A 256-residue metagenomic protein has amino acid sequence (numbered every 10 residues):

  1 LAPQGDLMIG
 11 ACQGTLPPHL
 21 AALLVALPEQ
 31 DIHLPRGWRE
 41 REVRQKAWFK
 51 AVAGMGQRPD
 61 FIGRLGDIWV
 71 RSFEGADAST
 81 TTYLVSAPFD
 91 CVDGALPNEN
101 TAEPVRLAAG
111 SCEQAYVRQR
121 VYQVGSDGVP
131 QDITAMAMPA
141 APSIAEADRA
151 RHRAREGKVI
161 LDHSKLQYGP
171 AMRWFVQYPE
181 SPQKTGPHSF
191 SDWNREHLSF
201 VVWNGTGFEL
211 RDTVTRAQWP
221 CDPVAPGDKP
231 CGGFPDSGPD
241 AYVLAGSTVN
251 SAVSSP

Functional and structural regions predicted by a protein language model:
L1-A78: Terminal domain-start segments
A11-Q13, D90-V92, S111-E113, P220-D222 (+1 more regions): Sequence contexts marking disulfide-bonded cysteines in secreted/extracellular proteins
L65, A108-A109, A115-Q119, E156-V159 (+1 more regions): Short, surface-exposed coil-to-beta transition loops
D77-P88, L96-A109, L166-V176: Acidic/hydrophobic-patterned starts of short beta strands in beta-sheet-rich repeat architectures
C91-E99, E103-A137: Mid-length scaffold segments of soluble, non-membrane domains
P130-G246: Short aromatic loop motif centered on NTY/YTY
S254-P256: Short, solvent-exposed mixed-charge patches
